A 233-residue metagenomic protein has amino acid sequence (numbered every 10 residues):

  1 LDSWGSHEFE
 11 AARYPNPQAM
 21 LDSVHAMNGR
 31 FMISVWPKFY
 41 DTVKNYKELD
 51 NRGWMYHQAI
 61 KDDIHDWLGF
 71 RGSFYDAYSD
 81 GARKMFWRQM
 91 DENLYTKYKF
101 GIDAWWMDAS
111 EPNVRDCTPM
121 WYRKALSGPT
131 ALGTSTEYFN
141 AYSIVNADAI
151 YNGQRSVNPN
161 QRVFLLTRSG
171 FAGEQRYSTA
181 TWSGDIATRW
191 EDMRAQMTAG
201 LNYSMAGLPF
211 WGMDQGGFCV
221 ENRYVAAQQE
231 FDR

Functional and structural regions predicted by a protein language model:
L1-R233: Catalytic-domain carbohydrate-binding cleft regions of carbohydrate-active enzymes
